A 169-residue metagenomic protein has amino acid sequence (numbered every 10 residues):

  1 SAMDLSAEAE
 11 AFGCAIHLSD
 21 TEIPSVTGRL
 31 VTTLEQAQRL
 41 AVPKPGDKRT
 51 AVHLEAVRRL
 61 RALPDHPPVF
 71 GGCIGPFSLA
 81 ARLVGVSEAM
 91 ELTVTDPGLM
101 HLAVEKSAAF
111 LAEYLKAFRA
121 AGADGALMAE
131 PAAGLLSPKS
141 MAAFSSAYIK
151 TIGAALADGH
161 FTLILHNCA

Functional and structural regions predicted by a protein language model:
S1-D4: Segments that shape or occlude catalytic/ligand-binding pockets
S6-T21: Glycine-rich loop at the start of a catalytic domain that most often binds anionic cofactors/ligands
A7, A11, E35-R39, A62 (+1 more regions): Polar/charged alpha-helical tracts
T21-R61: A gly/proline- and charged-residue-enriched helix-loop-helix capping module
K44-A169: Active-site loop segments of alpha/beta catalytic cores
